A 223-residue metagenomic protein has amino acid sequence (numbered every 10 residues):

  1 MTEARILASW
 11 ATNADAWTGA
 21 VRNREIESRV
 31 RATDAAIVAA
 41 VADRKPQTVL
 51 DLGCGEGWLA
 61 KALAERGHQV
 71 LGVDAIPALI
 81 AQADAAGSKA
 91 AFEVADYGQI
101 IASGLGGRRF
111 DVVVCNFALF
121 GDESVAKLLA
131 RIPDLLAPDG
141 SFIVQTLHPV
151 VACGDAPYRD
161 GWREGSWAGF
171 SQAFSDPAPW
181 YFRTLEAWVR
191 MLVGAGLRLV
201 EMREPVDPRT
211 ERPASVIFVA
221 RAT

Functional and structural regions predicted by a protein language model:
M1-R44, W58-L59, Q82: Conserved class I S-adenosyl-L-methionine
L50-L52, E56-I101: Class I SAM-dependent methyltransferase SAM/SAH-binding core
A102-V113: A short acidic, Gly/Pro-enriched loop at the edge of an enzyme's catalytic core that lines a small-molecule cofactor
V112-A126: A short SAM/SAH-binding and catalytic strip from SAM-dependent methyltransferases
A126-S141: A short glycine-rich, Lys/Arg-flanked "PGG" loop and its adjoining helix->strand segment in the class I
I143-F170: Conserved class I S-adenosyl-L-methionine
P179-L199: Short alpha-helix
T210-T223: Core SAM-dependent methyltransferase catalytic element
